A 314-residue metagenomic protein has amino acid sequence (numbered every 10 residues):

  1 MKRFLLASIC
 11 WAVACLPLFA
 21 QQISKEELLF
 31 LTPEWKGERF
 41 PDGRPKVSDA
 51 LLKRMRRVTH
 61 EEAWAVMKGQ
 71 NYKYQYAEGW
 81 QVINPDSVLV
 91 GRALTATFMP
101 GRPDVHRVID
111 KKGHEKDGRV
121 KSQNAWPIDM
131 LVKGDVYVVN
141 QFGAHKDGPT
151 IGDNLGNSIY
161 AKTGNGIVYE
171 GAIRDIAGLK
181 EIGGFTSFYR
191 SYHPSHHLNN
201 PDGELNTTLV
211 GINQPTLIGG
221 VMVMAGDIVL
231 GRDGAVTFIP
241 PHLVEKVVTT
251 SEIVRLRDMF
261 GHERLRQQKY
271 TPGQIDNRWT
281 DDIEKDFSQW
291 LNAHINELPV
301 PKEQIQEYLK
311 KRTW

Functional and structural regions predicted by a protein language model:
M1-F4: Positively charged n-region of N-terminal signal peptides that target proteins for export
A7-P17: Bacterial N-terminal signal peptides
Q21-W64: N-terminal pre-domain segments of enzymes
G43, I159, D227-V229: Buried hydrophobic positions in well-ordered alpha/beta secondary-structure cores of metabolic enzymes
R44, P215, G234-V236: Structural motif
R54-E62, V66-A225, F238-D282, A293-Q304 (+1 more regions): Feature captures the catalytic cores and cofactor-binding loops of soluble hydro-lyases/lyases that act on carboxylate
